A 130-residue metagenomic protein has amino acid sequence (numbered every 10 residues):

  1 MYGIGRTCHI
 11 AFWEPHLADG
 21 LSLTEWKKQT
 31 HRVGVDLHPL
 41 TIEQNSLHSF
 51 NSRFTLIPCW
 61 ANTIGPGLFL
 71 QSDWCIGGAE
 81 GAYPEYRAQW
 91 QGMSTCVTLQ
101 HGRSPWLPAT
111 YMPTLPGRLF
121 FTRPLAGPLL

Functional and structural regions predicted by a protein language model:
M1-L130: Conserved phosphate- and dinucleotide-binding cores of soluble alpha/beta proteins, encompassing both enzyme active
